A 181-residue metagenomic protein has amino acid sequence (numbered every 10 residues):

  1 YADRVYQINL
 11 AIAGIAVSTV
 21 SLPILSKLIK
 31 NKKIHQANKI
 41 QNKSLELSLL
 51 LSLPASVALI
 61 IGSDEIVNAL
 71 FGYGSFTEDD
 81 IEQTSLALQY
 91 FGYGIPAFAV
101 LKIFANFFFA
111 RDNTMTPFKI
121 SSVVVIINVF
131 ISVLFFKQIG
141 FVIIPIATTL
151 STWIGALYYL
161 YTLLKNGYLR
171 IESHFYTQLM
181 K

Functional and structural regions predicted by a protein language model:
Y1-K181: Membrane-embedded alpha-helical bundles of multi-pass transporters/translocases, especially carrier/permease families
